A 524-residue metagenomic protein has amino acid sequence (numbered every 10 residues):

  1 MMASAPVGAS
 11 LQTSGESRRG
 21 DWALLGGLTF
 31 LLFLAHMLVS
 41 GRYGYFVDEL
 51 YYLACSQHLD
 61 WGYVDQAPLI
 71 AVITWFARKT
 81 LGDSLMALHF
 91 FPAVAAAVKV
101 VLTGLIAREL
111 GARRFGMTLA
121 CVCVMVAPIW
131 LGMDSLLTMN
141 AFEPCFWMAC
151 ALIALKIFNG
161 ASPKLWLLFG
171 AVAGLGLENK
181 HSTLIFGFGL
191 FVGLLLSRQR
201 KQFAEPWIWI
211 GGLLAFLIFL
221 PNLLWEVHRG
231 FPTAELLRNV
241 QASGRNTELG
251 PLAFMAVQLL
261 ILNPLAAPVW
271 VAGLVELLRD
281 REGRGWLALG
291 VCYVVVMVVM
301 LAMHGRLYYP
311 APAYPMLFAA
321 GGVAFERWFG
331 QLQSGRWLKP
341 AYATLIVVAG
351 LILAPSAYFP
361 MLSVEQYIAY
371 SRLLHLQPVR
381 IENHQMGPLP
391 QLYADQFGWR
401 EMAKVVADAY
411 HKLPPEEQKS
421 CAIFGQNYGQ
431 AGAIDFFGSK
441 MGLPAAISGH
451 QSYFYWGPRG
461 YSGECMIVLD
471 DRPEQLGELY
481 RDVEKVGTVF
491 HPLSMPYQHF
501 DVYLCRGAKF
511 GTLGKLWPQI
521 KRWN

Functional and structural regions predicted by a protein language model:
S4-A5, R18, W22-A23, T103-V126 (+1 more regions): Transmembrane-helix signature of polytopic, membrane-embedded enzymes that assemble or transfer cell-envelope glycans
G26, F90-G111, A149, I153: Transmembrane-helix motifs of polytopic, lipid-linked glycan transferases
Q57, L102, C123, F142-N159 (+2 more regions): Specific aromatic-rich, kink-prone transmembrane helix
H58, C121, I153, L165-K180 (+3 more regions): Membrane-interface alpha helices of multi-pass inner-membrane proteins
R108-G111, C150-W166, A272-R281: Membrane-interface transmembrane helices that cradle and orient dolichyl/undecaprenyl
I129, S135-E143: Short acidic/glycine- and proline-prone juxtamembrane loop motifs at membrane-interface regions of multi-pass membrane
L175, F186-W286, M300, A354-P360 (+2 more regions): Transmembrane-lumen/periplasm boundary regions of multi-pass, lipid-linked membrane glycan transferases
W328-A369: Signature aromatic-anchored transmembrane alpha helix within multi-pass, membrane-resident enzymes that catalyze glycan
